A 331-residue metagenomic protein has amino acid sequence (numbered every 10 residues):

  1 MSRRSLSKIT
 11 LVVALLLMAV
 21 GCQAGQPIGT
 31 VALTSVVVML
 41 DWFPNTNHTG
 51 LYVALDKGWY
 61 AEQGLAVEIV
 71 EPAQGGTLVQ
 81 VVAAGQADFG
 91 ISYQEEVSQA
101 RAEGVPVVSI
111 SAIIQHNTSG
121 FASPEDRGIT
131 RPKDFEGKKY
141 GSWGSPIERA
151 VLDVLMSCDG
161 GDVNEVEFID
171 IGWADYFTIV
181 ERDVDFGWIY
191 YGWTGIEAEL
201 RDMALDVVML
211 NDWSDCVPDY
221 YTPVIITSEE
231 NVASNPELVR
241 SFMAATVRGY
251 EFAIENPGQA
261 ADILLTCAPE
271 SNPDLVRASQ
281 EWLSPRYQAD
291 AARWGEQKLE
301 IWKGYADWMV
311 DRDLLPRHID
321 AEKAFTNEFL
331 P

Functional and structural regions predicted by a protein language model:
M1-T34, P331: Short, low-complexity disordered leader/linker segments with a strong preference for bacterial N-terminal type II
I28-G172, F177-Y191: Short, glycine-/small- and polar/acidic-enriched structural segments that line small-molecule recognition paths
L55-G58, Q63-G64, Q86, I91-Q94 (+10 more regions): Sec/Tat-exported extracytoplasmic proteins
E62, K133, L210-P218, R286-L299: Short, solvent-exposed loop/beta-turn-alpha elements that line the ligand-binding surface or hinge of extracytoplasmic
E95, A174-T178, R182-P269: Pocket-lining segment of extracytoplasmic ligand-binding domains
V163-E167, V208, A268-E281, P316-K323: Short, surface-exposed acidic
A233-R312: Secondary-structure end/capping motifs
W302-P331: Conserved C-terminal helix/tail region of periplasmic/extracytoplasmic solute-binding proteins
